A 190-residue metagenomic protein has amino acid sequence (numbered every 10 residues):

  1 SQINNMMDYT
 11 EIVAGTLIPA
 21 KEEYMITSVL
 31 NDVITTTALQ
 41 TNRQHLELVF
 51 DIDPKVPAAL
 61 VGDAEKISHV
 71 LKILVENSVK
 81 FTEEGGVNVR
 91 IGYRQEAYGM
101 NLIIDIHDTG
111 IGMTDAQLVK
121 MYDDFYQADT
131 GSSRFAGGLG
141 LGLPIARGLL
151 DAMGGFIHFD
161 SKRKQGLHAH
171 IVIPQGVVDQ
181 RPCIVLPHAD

Functional and structural regions predicted by a protein language model:
S1-Y9, V29: Coiled-coil phosphoacceptor/dimerization helix of two-component systems
T10-K21: Helix-loop junction within the histidine kinase core
D32, R43, D51, H69-I73 (+3 more regions): Disordered, acidic interdomain junction associated with two-component signaling
S78-V79: Short helix-loop "hinge" at the ATP-lid/N-box region of the Bergerat-fold HATPase_c
M113-Q127: Short conserved segment of the HATPase_c
G137, G142, A146: Short alpha-helical Gxxx[C/S/T] motif in the catalytic ATP-binding
